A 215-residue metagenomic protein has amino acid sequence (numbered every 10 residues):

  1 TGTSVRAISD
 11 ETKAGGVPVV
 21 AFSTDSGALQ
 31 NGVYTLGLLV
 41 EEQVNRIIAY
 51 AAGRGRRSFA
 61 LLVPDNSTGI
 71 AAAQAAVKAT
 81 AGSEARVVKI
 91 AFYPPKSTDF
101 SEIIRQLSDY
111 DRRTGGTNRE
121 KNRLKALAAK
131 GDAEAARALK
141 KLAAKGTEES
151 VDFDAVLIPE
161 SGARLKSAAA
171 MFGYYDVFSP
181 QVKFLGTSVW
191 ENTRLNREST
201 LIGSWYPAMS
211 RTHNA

Functional and structural regions predicted by a protein language model:
G2-F92, S97-T98: Extracytoplasmic ligand/sensor domains, especially the bilobed periplasmic-binding protein
V19-F22, N45, K141-L142, A170 (+1 more regions): Residue-level detector of functional hotspots within protein domains
V19-T24, K145-T147, L165: A broad, low-specificity signal for short, low-complexity segments enriched in glycine/proline and polar/charged
Q30-Y34, L38, Y93, F100-R137 (+2 more regions): Extracellular/periplasmic periplasmic-binding protein-like sensory domains
A49-Y50, R54, K78-A79, Q106 (+3 more regions): A generic secondary-structure signal
G55, E148-D152: Flexible, charged surface loops at secondary-structure boundaries
A143-A144, A215: P/S/T/G-enriched low-complexity
